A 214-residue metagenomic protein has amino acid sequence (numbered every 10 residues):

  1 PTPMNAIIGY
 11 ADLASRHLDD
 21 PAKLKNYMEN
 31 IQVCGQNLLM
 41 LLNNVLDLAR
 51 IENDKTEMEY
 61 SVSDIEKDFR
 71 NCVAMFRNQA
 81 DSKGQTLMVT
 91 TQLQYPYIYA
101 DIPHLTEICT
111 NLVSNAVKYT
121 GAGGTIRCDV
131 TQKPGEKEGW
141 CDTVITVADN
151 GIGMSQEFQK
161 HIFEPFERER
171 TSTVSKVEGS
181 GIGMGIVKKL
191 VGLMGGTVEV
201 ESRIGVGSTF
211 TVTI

Functional and structural regions predicted by a protein language model:
S15-A22: Short acidic helix/loop segment immediately C-terminal to the autophosphorylated histidine in two-component histidine
V33-M40: Short alpha-helical segment of the dimerization/phosphotransfer core of two-component systems
A49-Y60: Helix-loop junction within the histidine kinase core
E59-A74, T106: A conserved beta-strand-to-alpha-helix junction within the catalytic ATP-binding
I65, G153-H161: Short helix N-cap motif at coil->helix boundaries in the Bergerat
A116-V117: Short helix-loop "hinge" at the ATP-lid/N-box region of the Bergerat-fold HATPase_c
